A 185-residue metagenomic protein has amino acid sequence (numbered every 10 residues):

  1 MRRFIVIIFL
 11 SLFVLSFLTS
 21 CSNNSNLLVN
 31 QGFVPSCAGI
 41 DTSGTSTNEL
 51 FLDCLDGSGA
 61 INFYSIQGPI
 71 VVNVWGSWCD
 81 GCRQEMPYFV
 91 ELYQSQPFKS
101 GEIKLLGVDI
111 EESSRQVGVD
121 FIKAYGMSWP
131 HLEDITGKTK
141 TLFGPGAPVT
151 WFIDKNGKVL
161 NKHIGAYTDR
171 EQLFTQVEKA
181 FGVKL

Functional and structural regions predicted by a protein language model:
M1-D53, K184-L185: N-terminal targeting signals for export/organelle localization
E49-I70: A short beta-strand-turn-helix
Q67-P69, G101-K104, S128-W129: Loop/turn elements at helix/coil->beta-strand transitions in domains of secreted/extracellular proteins
G68-I70, W75-W78, G146: Short pre-active-site segment immediately N-terminal to redox-active cysteine/selenocysteine motifs in thiol-based
V71-V72, L105, T150: Hydrophobic beta-strand anchors of alpha/beta hydrolase catalytic cores
R83-Y125, I135-T141: Structural microenvironment flanking redox-active thiols in thiol-disulfide oxidoreductases
D120-M127, E133-L185: Thiol/disulfide oxidoreductase modules built on the thioredoxin-like
